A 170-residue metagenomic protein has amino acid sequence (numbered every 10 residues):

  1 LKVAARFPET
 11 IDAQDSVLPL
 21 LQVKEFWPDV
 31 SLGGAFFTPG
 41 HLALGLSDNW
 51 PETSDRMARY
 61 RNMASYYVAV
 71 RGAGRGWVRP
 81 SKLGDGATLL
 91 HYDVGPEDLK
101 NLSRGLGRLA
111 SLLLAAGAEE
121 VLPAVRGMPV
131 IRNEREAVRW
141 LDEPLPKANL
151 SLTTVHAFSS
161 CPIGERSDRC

Functional and structural regions predicted by a protein language model:
L1, R79, E97, C161 (+1 more regions): Functionally constrained cores in energy, signaling, and assembly domains
L1-A73: Mid-to-C-terminal "cap/lid" subdomains and adjacent gly/pro-rich loops that border and regulate access to redox
R6-P8, D12, F26, L83 (+2 more regions): Short capping/connector residues at structural and topological boundaries
P8, Q22, A43, S47 (+3 more regions): Generic, ordered loop/turn and secondary-structure boundary motif
V30-P39, D48, L89-L90, P129-R132 (+1 more regions): A generic short-segment signal for beta-strand/edge and adjacent turn/coil regions
A43-R126, N149-S151: C-terminal catalytic lobe of FAD-dependent flavoproteins
A118-C170: A glycine-rich dinucleotide-binding beta-alpha-beta segment and adjacent secondary-structure elements that constitute
